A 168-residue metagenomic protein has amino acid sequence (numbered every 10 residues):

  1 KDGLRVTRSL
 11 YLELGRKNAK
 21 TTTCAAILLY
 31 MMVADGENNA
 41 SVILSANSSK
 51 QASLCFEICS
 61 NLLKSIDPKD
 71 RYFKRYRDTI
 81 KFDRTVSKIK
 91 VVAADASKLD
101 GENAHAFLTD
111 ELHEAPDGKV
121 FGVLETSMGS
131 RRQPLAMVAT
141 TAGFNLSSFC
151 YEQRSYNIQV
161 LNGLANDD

Functional and structural regions predicted by a protein language model:
K1-D168: Phosphate/NTP-binding elements of NTP-utilizing enzymes
